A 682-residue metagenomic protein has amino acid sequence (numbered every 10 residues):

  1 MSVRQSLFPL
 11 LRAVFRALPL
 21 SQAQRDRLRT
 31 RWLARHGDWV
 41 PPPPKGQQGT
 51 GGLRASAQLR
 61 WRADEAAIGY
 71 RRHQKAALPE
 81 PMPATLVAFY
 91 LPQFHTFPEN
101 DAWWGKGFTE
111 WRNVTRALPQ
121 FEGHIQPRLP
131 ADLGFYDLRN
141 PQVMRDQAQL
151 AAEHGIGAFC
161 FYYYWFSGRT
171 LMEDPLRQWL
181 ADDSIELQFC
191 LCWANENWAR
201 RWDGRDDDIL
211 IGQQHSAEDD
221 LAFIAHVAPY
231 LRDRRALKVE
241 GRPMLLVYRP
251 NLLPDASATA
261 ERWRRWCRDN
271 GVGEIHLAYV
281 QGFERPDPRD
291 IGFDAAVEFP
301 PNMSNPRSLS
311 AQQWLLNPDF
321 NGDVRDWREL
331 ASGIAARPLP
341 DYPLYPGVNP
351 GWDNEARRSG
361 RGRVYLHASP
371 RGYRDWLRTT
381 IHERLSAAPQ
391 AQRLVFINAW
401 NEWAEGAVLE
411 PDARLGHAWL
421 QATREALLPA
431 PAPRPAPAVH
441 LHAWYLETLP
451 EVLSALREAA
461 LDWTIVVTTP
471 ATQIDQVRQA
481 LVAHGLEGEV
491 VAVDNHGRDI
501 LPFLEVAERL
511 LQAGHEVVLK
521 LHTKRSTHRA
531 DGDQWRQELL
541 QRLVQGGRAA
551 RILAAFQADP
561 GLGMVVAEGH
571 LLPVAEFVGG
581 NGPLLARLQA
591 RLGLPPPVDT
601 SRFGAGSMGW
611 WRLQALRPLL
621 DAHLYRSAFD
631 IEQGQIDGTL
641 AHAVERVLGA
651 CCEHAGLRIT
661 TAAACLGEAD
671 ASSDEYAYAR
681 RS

Functional and structural regions predicted by a protein language model:
M1-A34: Short hydrophobic helices that act as membrane-entry/anchoring signals
S2-S6, L20, Q24, D219 (+4 more regions): Non-membrane alpha-helical secondary structure
S2-S6, R16, L20, N140 (+4 more regions): Poly-acidic low-complexity segments
R12, Q22, P44-Q47, H95 (+1 more regions): A generic alpha-helix propensity feature with a strong bias for hydrophobic helices
T30-A63, P81, A152-E153, A295 (+5 more regions): ER/Golgi luminal nucleotide-sugar-dependent glycosyltransferases, focusing on the catalytic module
P41-P429: Glycan-processing catalytic domains of CAZymes
